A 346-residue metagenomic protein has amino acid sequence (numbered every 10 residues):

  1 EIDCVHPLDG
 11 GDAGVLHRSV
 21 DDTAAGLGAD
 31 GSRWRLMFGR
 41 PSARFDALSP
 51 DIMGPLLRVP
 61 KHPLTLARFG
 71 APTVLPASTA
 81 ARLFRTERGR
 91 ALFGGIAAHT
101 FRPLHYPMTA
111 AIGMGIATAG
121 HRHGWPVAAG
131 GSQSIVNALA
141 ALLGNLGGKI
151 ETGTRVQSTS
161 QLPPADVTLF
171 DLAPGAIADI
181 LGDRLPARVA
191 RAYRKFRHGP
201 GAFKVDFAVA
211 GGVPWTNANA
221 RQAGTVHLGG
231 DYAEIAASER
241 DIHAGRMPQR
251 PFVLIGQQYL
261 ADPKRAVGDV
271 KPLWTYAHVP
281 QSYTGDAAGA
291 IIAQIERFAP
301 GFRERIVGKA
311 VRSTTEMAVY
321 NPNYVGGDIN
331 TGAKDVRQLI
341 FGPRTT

Functional and structural regions predicted by a protein language model:
E1-D3: N-terminal FAD cofactor-binding segment of flavoenzymes
L8, G148, T152-A266: Mid-domain catalytic core of redox enzymes that form a hydrophobic substrate pocket/lid adjacent to a catalytic redox
L8-P107: Rossmann-like flavin
D22-A25, G175-D179, A208-A210, V267-Q294: Conserved FAD/dinucleotide-binding core of flavoprotein oxidoreductases
T65-T79, A119-A141, Y283-A287: Short beta-strand to alpha-helix junction loop
R88-P103, R250-L254, G301-T346: A glycine-rich dinucleotide-binding beta-alpha-beta segment and adjacent secondary-structure elements that constitute
G113-S160, D166: Helical element adjacent to the flavin cofactor pocket in flavoenzyme catalytic cores
G212-V213, H243-Q249, Y283-P322: Flavin-binding catalytic cores
